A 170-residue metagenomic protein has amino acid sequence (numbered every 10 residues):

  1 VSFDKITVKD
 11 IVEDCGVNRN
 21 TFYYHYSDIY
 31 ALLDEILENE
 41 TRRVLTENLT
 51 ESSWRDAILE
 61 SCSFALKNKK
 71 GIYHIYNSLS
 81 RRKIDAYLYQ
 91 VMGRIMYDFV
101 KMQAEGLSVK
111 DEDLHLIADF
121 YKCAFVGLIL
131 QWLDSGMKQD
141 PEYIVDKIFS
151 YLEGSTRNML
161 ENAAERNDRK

Functional and structural regions predicted by a protein language model:
V1, S108-V109: Cytosolic nucleotide-binding catalytic cores of signal-transduction proteins
V1-F3, T50, S155, M159: Basic, amphipathic alpha-helical hairpins
S2-K5, K138: Residue at a beta-strand N-cap/secondary-structure junction
D4-V8, E13-G16, Y23-T50, R55 (+3 more regions): An amphipathic alpha-helix adjacent to DNA-recognition modules
E35-L37, C62-Y89, M96-Q103, L130: Amphipathic alpha-helical segments used for helix-helix packing
R55-K70, D119, G127, E142: Amphipathic alpha-helical segments that line or abut small-molecule/effector binding pockets and mediate allosteric
R81-G106, E112-G127, R157: Amphipathic alpha-helical packing segments from all-alpha helical-bundle domains
Q131-K170: C-terminal peripheral helix-coil segments that are non-catalytic and often amphipathic
